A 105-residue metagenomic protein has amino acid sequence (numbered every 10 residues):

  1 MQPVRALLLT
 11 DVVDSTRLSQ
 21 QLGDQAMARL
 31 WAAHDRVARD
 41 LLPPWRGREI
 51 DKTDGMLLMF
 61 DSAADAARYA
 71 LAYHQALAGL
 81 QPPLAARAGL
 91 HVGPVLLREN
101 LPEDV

Functional and structural regions predicted by a protein language model:
M1-Y69, Q75-A76: Catalytic NTP-binding/metal-coordinating core of nucleotidyl cyclase/transferase enzymes
A6, P83-E99: A short glycine-enriched loop-to-beta-strand structural element that forms part of the catalytic core of nucleotide
A70, R98-P102: Short, conserved acidic/polar surface loops in the N-terminal third of protein domains
Q81, L101-V105: Short, intrinsically disordered, charge-balanced linker/junction segments flanking boundaries in proteins
